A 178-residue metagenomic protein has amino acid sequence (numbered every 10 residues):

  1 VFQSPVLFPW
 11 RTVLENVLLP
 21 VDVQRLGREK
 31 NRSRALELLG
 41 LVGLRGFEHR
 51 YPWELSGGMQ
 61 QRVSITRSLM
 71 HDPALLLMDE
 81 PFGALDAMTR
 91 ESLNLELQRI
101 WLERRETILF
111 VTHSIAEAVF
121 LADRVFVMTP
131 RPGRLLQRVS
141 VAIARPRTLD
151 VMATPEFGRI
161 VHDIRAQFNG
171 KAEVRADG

Functional and structural regions predicted by a protein language model:
Q3-F8, S114: Catalytic "switch" loops of ABC-type ATPases
R11-L18: Short coil-to-helix segment of the ABC ATPase nucleotide-binding domain corresponding to the Q-loop/switch region
L18, D22, E29-F47, R99: Conserved ABC ATPase "signature" region
R50-W53, H71: Conserved signature/switch motifs of ABC ATPase nucleotide-binding domains
L76-D79: Catalytic Walker B motif of ABC-type/P-loop ATPase nucleotide-binding domains
R90-R104: Helical segment within the ABC ATPase nucleotide-binding domain
R105-V111: Conserved H-loop
